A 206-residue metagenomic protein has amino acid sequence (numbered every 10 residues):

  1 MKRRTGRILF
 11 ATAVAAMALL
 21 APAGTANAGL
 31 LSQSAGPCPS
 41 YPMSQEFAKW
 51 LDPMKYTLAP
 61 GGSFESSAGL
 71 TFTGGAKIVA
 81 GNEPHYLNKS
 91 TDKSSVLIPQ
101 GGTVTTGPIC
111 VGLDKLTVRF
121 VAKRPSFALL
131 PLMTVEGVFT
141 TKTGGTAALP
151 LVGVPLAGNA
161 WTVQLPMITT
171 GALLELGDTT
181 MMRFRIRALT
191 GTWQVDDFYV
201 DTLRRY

Functional and structural regions predicted by a protein language model:
M17-A26: C-terminal segment of classical bacterial N-terminal signal peptides
G29-I78, R204-Y206: Extracellular carbohydrate-recognition regions
S44, L189-Y206: Exposed low-complexity, polar/acidic, P/S/T/G-rich flexible segments that act as propeptides, protease-susceptible
F47-W50, M54, K142-T180, R187-W193: Extracellular carbohydrate recognition and processing domains and analogous Trp-centered ligand-binding platforms
F64, L116-R124, T180-A188: Extracellular beta-strand-rich recognition modules
L70-T73, I98-P99, C110-K115, K123-L132 (+1 more regions): Extended, low-complexity, turn-rich repeat/linker tracts enriched in Gly/Pro/Ser/Thr and Asp/Glu that occur
N88-T117, L165: Short beta-strands within extracellular/lumenal beta-sheet-rich domains
G107-V118, F127, L173-D178: Extracellular/lumenal carbohydrate-interaction signature centered on repeated Trp-anchored short motifs
